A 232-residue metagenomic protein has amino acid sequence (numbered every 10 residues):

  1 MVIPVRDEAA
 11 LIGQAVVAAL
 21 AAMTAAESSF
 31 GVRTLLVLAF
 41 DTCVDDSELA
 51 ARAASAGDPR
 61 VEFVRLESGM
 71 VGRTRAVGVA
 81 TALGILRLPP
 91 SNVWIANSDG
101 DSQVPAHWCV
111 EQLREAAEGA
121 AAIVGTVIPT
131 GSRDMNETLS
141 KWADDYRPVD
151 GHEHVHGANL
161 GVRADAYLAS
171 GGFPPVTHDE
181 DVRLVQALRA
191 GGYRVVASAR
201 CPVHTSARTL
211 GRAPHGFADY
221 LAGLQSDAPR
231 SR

Functional and structural regions predicted by a protein language model:
E8-E27: Short, well-formed alpha-helical segments that are part of the catalytic scaffolds of diverse glycosyltransferases
S28-C43, V64-E67: Short beta-strand/loop segment that forms part of the nucleotide-sugar
F40-L49, S102: A conserved acidic beta->alpha catalytic loop
E48-P89: Conserved donor nucleotide-binding strand/loop of the catalytic core
R87-Q103: Short beta-strand-to-loop acidic/aromatic patch adjacent to the donor-nucleotide binding site
H107-M135: Conserved donor NDP-sugar-binding/catalytic core segment of glycosyltransferases
T130, D144-G161: A recurrent flexible, glycine/aromatic-enriched loop bordering the glycosyltransferase active site that acts as
H178-L184: Acidic donor-binding loop at a coil-to-helix junction in glycosyltransferase catalytic cores that engages
